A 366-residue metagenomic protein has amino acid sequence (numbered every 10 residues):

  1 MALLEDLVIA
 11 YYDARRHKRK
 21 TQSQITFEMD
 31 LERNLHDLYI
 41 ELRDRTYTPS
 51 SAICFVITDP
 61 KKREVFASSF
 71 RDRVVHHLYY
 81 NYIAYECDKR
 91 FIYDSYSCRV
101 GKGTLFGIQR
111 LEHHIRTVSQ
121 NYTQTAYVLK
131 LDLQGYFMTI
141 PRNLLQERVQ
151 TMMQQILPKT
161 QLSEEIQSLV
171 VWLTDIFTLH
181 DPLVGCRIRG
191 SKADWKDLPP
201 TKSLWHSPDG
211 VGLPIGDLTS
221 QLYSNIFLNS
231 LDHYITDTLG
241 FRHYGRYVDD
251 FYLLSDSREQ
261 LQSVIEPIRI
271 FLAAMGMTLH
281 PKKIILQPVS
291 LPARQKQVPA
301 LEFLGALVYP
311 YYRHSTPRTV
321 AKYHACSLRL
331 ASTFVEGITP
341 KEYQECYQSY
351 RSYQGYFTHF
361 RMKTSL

Functional and structural regions predicted by a protein language model:
M1-H36: Non-catalytic, polymerase-adjacent accessory regions of viral genome-replication enzymes
H17-I25, S50-V74, R90-K102, G185-N225: Short, conserved non-catalytic motifs in the polymerase core
E28-S51: Amphipathic alpha-helical blocks
S50-A52, G245-D249, K282-I284: Short Gly/Ser/Thr- and Asp/Glu-enriched loop/turn motifs at secondary-structure junctions
S68, H77, K196-G210, H233 (+2 more regions): Right-hand nucleic-acid polymerase module
Y80-P141: Active-site-proximal segment of RNA-dependent polymerases
Q120-V248, Y252-S263, P267, Y347: Conserved polymerase palm-domain catalytic core
